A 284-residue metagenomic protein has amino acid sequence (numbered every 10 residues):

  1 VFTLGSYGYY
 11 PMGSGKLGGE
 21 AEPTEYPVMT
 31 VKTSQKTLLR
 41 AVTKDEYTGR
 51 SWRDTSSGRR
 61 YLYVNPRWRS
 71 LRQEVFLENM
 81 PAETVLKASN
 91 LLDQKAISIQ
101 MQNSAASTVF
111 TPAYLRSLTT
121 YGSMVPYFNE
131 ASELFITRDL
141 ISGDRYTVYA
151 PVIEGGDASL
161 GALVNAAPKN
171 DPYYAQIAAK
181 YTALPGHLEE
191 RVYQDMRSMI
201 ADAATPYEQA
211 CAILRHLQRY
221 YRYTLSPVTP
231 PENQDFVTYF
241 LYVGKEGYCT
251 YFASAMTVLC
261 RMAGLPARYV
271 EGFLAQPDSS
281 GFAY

Functional and structural regions predicted by a protein language model:
V1-Y284: Helix-boundary/low-complexity linker signature
